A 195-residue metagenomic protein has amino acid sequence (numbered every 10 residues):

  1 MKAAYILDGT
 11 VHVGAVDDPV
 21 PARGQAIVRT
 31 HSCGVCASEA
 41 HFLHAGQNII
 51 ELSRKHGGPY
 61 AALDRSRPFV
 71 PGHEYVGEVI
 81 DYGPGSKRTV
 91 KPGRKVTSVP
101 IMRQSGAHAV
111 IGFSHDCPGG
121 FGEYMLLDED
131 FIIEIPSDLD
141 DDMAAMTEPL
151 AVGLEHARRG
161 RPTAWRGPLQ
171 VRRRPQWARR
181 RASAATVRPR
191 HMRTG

Functional and structural regions predicted by a protein language model:
A3, V13-A15, I27, V76-E78 (+3 more regions): Conserved hydrophobic/aromatic beta-strand scaffold that supports enzyme active sites
P19-C33, N48-M102, P136-D138: Glycine-rich beta-strand-centered segment in the early N-terminal region that forms part of a ligand/cofactor-binding
C36: Short cysteine clusters
H41-I49: Short Gly/aromatic-enriched secondary-structure transition segments
A61-P68, H73, S98-V171: NAD(P)H dinucleotide-binding glycine-rich loop of Rossmann-like/cofactor-binding domains, especially the beta1-alpha1
G167-R173, A185-G195: Adenosine-nucleotide cofactor-binding segment
W177-A178: N-terminal Rossmann-fold NAD(P) dinucleotide-binding loop
